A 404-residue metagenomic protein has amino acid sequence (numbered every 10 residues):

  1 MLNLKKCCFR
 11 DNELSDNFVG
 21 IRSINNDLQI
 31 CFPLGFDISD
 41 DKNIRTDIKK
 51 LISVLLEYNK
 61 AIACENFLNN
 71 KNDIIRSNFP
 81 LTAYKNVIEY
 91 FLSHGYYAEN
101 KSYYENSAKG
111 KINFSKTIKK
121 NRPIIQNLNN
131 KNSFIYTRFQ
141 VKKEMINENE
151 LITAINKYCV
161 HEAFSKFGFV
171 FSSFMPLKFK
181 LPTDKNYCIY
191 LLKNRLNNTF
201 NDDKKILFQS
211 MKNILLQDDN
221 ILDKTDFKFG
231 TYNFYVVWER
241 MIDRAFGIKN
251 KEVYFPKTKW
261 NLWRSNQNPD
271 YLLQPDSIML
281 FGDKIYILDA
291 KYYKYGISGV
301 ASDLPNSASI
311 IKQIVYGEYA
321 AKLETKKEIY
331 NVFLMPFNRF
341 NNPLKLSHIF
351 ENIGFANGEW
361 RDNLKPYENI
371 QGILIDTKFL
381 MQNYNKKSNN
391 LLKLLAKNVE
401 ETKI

Functional and structural regions predicted by a protein language model:
M1-L14, I21-N25, I221-I404: Catalytic core segments in nucleotide and nucleic-acid processing enzymes
M1-L191, T199-K224, N390-I404: Terminal, charged accessory segments of proteins
I146-E150, N197-N201, G230-N233, N306 (+1 more regions): Alpha-helix initiation/capping motif
